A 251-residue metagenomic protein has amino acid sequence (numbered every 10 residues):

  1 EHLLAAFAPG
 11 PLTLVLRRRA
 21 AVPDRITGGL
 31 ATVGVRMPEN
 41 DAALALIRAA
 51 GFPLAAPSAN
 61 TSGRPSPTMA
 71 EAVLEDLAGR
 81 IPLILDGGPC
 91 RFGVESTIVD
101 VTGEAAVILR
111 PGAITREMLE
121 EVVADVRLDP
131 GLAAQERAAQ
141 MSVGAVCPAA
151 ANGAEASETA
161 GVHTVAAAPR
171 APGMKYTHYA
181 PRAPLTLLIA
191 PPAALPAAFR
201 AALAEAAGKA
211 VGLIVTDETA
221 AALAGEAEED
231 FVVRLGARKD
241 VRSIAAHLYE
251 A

Functional and structural regions predicted by a protein language model:
E1-A251: Active-site-adjacent structural elements in enzyme catalytic cores
